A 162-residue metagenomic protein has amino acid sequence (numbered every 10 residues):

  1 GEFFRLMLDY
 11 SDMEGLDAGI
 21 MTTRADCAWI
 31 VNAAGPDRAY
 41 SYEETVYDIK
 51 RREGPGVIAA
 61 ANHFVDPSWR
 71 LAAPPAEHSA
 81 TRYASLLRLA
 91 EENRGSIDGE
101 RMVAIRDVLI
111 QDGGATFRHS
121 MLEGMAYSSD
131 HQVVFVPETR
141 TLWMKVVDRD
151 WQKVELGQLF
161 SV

Functional and structural regions predicted by a protein language model:
G1-F4: Conserved short S/T/G-enriched processing/targeting/catalytic segments and their helical context
M7-V162: C-terminus-biased signal that marks the final domain/tail of proteins
